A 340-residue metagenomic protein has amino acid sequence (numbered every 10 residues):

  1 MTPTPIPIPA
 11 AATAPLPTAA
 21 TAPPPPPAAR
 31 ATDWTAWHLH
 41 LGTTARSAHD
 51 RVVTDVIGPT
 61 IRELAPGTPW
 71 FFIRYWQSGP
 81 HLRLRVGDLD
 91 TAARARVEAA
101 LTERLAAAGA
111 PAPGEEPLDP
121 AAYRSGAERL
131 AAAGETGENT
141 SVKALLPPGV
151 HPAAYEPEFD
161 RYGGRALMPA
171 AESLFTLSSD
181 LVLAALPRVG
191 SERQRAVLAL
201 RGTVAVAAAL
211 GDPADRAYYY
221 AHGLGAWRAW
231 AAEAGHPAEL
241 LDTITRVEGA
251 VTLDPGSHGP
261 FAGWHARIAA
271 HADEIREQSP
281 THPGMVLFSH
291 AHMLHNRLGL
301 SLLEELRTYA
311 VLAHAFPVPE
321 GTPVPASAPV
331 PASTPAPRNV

Functional and structural regions predicted by a protein language model:
M1-V340: An acidic, charge-biased composition feature
